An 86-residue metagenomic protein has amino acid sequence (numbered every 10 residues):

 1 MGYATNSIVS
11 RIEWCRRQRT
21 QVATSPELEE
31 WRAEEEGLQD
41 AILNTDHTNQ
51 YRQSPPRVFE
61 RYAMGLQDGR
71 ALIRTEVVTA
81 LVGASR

Functional and structural regions predicted by a protein language model:
M1-R86: Intrinsic-disorder/low-complexity detector
